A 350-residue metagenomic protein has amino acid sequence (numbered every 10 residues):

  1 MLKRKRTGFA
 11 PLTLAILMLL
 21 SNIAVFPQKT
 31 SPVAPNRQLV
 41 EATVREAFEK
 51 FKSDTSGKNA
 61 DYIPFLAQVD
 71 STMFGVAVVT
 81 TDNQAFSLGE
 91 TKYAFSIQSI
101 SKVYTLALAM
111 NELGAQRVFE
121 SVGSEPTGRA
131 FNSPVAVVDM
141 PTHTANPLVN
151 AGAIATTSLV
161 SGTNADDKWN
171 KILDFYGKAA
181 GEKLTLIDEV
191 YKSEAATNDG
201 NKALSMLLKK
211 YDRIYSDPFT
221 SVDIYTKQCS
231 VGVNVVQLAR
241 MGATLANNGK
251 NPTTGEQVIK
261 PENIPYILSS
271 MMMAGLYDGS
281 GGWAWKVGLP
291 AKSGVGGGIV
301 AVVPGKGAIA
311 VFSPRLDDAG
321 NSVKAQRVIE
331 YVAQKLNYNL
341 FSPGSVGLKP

Functional and structural regions predicted by a protein language model:
M1-T13: Bacterial N-terminal signal peptides that target proteins for export
P11-N22: Bacterial N-terminal signal peptides
I23-P27: Sec/Tat signal peptide C-region and signal peptidase I cleavage site
K29-V33, V44, A246-P350: Structured C-terminal helix/loop/strand segments within mature extracytoplasmic catalytic/sensor domains
S31-E46, D54-S56, A109-Q228, T244: Active-site-adjacent helix/loop patches that line small-molecule binding or acyl-intermediate pockets
K52-L88, V300-A301: A short, well-structured edge-of-sheet supersecondary motif
L66-V69, T144-N146, A196, G288-K292 (+1 more regions): Short Gly/Pro-enriched turn/cap motifs at secondary-structure boundaries
N83, F95-F119, M241, I309: Active-site SXXK
